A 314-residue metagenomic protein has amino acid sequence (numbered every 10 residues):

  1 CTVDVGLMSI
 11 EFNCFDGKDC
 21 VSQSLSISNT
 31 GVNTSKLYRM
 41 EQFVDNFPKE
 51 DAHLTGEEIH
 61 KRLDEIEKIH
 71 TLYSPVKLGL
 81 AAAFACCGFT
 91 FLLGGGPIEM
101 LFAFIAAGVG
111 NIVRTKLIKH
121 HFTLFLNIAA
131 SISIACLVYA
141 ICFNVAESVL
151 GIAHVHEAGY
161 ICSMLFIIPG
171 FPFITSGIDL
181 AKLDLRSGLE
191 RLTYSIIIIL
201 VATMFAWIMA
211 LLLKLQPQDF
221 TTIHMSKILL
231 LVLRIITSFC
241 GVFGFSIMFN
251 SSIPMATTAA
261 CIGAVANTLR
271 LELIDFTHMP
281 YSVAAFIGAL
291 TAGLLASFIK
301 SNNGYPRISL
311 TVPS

Functional and structural regions predicted by a protein language model:
C1-E67, T71: Soluble N-terminal domains of membrane-associated systems
T71-T175, M248-F249, I253: Core alpha-helical transmembrane segments of integral membrane proteins
L92-A106, V155-P169, T221-T237, L273-L290: Structural signature of hydrophobic alpha-helical transmembrane segments
G110-F122, P172-S187, C240-S251, L294-Y305: C-terminal ends of transmembrane helices
K116-S131, A153-I161, A181-I199, H224-I228 (+1 more regions): Membrane-interface segments at loop-to-transmembrane junctions
I128-C142, F166, S195-M204, A260-I274 (+2 more regions): Small-residue-rich segments of transmembrane alpha-helices in multi-pass membrane proteins, especially helix faces
A146-V155, L213-K227: Membrane-interface helix termini and inter-helical loops of multi-pass transporters
F245-T258, R270-F286, G293-P313: Hydrophobic alpha-helical bundle architecture
